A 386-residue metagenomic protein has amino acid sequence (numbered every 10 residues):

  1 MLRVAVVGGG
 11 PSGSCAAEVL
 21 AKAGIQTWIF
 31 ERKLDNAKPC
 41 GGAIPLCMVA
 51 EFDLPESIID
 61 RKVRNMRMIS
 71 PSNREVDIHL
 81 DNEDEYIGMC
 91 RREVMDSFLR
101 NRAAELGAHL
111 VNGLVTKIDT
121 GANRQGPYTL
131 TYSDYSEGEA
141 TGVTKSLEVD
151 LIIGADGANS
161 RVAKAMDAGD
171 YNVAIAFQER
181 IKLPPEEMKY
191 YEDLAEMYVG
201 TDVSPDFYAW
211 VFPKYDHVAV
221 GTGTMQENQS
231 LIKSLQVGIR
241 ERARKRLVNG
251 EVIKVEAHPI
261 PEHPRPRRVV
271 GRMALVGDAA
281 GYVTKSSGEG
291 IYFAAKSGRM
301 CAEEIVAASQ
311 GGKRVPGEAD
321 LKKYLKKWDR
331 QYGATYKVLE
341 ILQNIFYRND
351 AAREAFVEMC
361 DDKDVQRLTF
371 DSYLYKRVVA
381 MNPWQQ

Functional and structural regions predicted by a protein language model:
A5-V7, A21-C40: Glycine-rich FAD pyrophosphate-binding loop
G9, R102-L247: Predominantly flavin-linked oxidoreductase catalytic cores and closely associated redox partners
G13: N-terminal Rossmann-fold NAD(P) dinucleotide-binding loop
I29, G154, V276: Generic enzyme active-site microenvironment
L46-R100: A conserved beta-strand/loop capping segment in the N-terminal third of enzymes that catalyze redox or closely related
K117, Q226-I305: FAD/FMN-dependent oxidoreductases across multiple families
V306-Q386: C-terminal helical "tail/cap" subdomain of flavin- and related membrane-associated enzymes
